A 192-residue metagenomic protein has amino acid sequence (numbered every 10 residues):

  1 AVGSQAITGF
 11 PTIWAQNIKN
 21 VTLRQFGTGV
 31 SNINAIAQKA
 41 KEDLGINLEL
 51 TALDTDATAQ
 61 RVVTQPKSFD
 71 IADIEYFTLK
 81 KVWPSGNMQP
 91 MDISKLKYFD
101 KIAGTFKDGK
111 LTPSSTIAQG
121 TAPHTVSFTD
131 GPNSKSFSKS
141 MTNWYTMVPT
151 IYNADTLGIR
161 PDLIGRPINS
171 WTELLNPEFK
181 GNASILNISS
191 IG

Functional and structural regions predicted by a protein language model:
V2-K19: N-terminal twin-arginine translocation
Q16-S85: Early extracytoplasmic/lumenal segment of secretory-pathway proteins
S31, W83-G192: Extracytoplasmic ligand-binding site segments that recognize negatively charged/polar headgroups
